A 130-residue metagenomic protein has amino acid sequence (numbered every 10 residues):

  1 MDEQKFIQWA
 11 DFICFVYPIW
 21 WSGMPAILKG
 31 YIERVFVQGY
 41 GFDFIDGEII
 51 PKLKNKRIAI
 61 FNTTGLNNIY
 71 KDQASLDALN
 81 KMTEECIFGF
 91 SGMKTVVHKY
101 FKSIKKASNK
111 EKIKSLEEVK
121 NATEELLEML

Functional and structural regions predicted by a protein language model:
M1-E84: Helix-loop-strand module that forms the ligand-binding subsite of alpha/beta enzymes
Q73-L130: Glycine-rich phosphate/pyrophosphate-binding loop and the adjoining helix
